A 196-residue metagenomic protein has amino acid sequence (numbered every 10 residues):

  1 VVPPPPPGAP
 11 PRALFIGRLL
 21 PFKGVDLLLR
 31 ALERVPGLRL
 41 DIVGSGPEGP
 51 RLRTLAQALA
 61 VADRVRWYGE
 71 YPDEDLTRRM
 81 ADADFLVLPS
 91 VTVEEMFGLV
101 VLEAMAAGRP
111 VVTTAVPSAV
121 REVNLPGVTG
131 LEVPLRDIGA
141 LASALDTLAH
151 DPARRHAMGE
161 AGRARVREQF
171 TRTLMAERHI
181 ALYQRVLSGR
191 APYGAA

Functional and structural regions predicted by a protein language model:
P11-R34, P47-R53, G139, E177: A conserved mid-protein helix/loop that constitutes part of the nucleotide-sugar donor-binding site
R53-E74: Nucleotide-activated donor-binding/catalytic signature segment of Leloir-type glycosyltransferases, i.e., the conserved
E70-Y71, R78-A83: Short alpha-helical donor nucleotide-sugar binding micro-motif in glycosyltransferases
T77, E95-A106, V120-E122, V128: Short alpha-helical segment that forms part of, or immediately flanks, the ligand-binding pocket in carbohydrate-active
A81-M96, R109: Acidic donor-binding loop of glycosyltransferase active sites
P110-T114, N124: Short hydrophobic beta-strand element within catalytic cores of glycosyltransferases and related nucleotide-activated
L125-G139, D146-A153: Conserved acidic donor-binding segment of nucleotide-sugar-dependent glycosyltransferases
A140, T147, R154-Q169, M175-A181 (+1 more regions): A short, well-ordered alpha-helix in the C-terminal region of glycosyltransferases
